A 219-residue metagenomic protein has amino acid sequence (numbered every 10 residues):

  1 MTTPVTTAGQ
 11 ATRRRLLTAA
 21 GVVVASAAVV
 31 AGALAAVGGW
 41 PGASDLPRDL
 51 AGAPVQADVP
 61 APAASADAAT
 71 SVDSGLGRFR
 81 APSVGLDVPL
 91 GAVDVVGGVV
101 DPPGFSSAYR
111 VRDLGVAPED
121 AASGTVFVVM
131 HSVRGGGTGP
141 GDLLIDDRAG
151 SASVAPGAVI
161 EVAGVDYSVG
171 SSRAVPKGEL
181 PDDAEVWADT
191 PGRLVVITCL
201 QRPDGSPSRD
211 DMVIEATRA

Functional and structural regions predicted by a protein language model:
M1-A57: N-terminal membrane-targeting segments
L34-D166, S171-A219: Solvent-exposed, non-transmembrane regions of membrane-associated and secreted proteins
